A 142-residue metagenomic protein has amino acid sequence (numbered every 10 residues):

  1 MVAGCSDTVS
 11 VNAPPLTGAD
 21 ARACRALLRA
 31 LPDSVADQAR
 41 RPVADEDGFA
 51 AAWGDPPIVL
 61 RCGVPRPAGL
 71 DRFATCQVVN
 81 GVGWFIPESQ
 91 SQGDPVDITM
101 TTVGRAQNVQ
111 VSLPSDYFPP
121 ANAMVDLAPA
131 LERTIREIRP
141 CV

Functional and structural regions predicted by a protein language model:
C5-V9: Bacterial signal peptide processing site
S10-A13, T17, G48, D97 (+2 more regions): Residues at structural and domain junctions
N12-V64: N-terminal secretory signal peptides
P14-P15, P32, P65, P87 (+2 more regions): Proline-rich intrinsically disordered, low-complexity coils
R29, A36, P67, D116 (+1 more regions): Residue-level marker of positions within ordered structural domains that often coincide with functionally constrained
V64-L70: Short, charged/polar surface micro-motifs in flexible loops or helix N-caps
D71-V142: Extracytosolic low-complexity repeat regions of secreted or lipid-anchored proteins
